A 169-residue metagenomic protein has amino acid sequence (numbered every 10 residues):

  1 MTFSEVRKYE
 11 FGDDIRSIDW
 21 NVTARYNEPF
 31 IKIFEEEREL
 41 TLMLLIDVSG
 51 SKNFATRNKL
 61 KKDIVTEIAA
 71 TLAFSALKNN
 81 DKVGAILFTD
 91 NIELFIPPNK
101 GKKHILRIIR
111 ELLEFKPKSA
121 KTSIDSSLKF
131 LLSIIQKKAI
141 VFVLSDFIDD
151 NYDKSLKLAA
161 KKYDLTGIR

Functional and structural regions predicted by a protein language model:
M1-P98, F130, I140-S145, D150 (+1 more regions): An amphipathic, basic-hydrophobic helix/alpha-beta surface used to engage anionic, phosphate-rich ligands or surfaces
R25-E28, R107, I168: N-terminal-biased segments
H104-A139, N151: Von Willebrand factor
K121, D150-R169: VWA/integrin I-like adhesion module and closely mimicked acidic/polar interface patches used
